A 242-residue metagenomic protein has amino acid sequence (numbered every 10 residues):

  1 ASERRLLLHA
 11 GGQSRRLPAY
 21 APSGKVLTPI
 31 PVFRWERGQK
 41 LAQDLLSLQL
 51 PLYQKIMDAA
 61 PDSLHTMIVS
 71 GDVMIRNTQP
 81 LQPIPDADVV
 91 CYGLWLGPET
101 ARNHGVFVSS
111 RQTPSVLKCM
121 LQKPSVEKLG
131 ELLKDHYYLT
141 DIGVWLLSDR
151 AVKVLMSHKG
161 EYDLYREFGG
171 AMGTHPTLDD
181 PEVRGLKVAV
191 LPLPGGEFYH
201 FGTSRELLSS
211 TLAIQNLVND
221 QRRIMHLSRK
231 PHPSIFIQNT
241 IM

Functional and structural regions predicted by a protein language model:
A1, V89-V90, L94-E99, I142-M242: Left-handed beta-helix
S2, A21-G24, T28-K159: Conserved core of the sugar-phosphate nucleotidyltransferase
E3-A19: N-terminal nucleotide-binding beta1-loop-alpha1 segment
G12, D72, T203: Active-site glycine-centered loops adjacent to acidic/histidine catalytic or metal-binding residues that shape
P18, T28-P31, V108, Y199-G202 (+1 more regions): Generic, ordered loop/turn and secondary-structure boundary motif
